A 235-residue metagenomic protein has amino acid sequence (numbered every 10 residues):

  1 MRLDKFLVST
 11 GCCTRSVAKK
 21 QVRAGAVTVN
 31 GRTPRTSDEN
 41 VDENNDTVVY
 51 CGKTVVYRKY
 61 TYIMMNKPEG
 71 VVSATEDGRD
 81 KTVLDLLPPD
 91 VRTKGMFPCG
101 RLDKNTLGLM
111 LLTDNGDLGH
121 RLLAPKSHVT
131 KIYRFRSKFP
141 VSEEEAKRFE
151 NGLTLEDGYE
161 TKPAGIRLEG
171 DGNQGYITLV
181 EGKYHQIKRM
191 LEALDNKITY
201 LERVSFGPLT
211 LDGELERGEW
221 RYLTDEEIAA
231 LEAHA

Functional and structural regions predicted by a protein language model:
M1-A235: Basic, flexible Lys/Arg- and Gly-enriched helix-loop patches that mediate nucleic-acid binding at interfaces with rRNA
